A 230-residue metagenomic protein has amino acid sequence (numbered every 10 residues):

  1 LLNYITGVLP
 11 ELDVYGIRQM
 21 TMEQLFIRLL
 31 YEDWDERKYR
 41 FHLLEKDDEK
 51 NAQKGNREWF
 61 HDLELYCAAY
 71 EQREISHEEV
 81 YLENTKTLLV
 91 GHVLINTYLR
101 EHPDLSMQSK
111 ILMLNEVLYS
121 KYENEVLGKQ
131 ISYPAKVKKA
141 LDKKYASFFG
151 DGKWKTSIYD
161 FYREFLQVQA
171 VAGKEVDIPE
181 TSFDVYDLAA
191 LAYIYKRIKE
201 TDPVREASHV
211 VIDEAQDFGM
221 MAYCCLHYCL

Functional and structural regions predicted by a protein language model:
L1-V211, Q216-C225: Alpha-helical nucleic-acid-binding subdomain of P-loop helicases immediately C-terminal to the Walker A/P-loop
